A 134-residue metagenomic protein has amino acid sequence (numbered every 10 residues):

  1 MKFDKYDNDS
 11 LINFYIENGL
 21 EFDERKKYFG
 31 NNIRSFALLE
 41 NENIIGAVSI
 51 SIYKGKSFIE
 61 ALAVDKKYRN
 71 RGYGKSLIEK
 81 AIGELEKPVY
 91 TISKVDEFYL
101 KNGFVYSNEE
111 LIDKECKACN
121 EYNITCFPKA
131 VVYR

Functional and structural regions predicted by a protein language model:
M1-E24, A37-L39, A130-Y133: Short amphipathic alpha-helix that is part of the acyltransferase structural core
K26-N31: Short loop/turn motifs at secondary-structure junctions and domain boundaries
S35-E40, Y90: Cytosolic beta-strand hydrophobic patch enriched in CBS
A37, N43-A63: Conserved beta-strand in the GNAT
V64, N70-G83: Conserved acetyl-CoA-binding loop-helix of GNAT-fold acetyltransferases
G83-V95: Conserved GNAT acetyl-CoA-binding A-motif
S93-E121: Conserved active-site alpha-helix within GNAT-family acetyltransferase domains
E121-R134: Acidic/histidine-enriched, glycine/proline-rich intrinsically disordered or flexible terminal extensions
